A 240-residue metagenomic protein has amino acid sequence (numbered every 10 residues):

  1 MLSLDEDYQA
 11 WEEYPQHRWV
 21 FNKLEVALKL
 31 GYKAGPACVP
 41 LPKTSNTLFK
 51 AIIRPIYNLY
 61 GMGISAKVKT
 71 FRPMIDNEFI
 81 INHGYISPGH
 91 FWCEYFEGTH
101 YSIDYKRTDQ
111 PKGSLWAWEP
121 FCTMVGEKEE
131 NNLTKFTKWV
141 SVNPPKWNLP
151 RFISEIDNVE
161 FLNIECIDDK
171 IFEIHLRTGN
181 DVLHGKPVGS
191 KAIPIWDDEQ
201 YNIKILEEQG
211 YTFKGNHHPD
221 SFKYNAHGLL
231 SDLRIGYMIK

Functional and structural regions predicted by a protein language model:
M1-D5: N-terminal non-globular leader segments, chiefly Sec-dependent signal peptides
E6-F152: Active-site nucleotide/adenylate-binding loops and adjacent lid/helix of ATP-dependent enzymes
M62, Q110-G113, M124-N132, K138-K240: ATP-dependent carboxylate activation and anion-phosphoryl transfer catalytic cores that bind Mg-ATP to form
